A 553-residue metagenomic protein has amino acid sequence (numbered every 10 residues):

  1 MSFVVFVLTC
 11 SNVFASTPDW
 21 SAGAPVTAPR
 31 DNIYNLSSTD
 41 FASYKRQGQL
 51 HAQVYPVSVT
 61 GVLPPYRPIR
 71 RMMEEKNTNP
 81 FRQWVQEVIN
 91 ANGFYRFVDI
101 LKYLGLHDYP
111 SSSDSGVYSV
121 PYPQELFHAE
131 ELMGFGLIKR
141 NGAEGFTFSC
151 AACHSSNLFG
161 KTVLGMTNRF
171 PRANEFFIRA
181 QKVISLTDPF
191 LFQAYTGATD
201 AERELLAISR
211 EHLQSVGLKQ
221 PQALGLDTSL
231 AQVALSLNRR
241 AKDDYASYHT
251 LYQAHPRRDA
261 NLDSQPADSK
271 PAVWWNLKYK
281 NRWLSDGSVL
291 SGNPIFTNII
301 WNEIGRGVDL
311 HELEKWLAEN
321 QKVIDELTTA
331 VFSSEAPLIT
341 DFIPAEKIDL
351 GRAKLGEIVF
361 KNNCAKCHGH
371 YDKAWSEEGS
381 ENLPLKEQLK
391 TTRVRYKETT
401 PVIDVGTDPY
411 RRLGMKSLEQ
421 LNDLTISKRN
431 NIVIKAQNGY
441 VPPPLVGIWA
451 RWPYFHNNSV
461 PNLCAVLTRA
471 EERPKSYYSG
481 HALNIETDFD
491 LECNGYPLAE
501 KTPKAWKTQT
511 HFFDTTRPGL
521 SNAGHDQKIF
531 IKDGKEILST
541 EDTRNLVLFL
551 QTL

Functional and structural regions predicted by a protein language model:
S2-S11: Bacterial N-terminal signal peptides
A15-L553: Periplasmic c-type cytochrome electron-transfer domains
